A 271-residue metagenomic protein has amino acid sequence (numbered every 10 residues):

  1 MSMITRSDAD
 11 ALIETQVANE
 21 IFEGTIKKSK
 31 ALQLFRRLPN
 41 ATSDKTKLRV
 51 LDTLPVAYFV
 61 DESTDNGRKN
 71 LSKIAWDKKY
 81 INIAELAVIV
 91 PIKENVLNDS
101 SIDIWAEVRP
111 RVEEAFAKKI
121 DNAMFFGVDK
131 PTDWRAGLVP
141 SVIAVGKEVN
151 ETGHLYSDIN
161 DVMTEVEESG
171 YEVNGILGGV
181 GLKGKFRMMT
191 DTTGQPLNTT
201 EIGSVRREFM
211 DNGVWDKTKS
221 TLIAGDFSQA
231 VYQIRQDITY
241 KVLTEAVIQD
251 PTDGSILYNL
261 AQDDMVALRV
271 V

Functional and structural regions predicted by a protein language model:
S2-V88: Assembly/oligomerization interface modules of large self-assembling protein complexes
Q16-I26, A31, I104-I120, M124 (+4 more regions): Short, Φ-rich (hydrophobic/aromatic) sequence segments
T42, S141-V266: Extended oligomerization regions of viral-like shell subunits
K47, I89-P91, G175-L177, A267-R269: Structured core elements
R49-D52, K93, G179-G181, D211 (+1 more regions): Structured loops at beta-to-helix junctions and adjacent beta-edge loops in soluble globular domains
V56-V60, S100-S101, K185-M188: Short helix/loop capping segments that flank catalytic or ligand/cofactor-binding pockets
E62-G67, I104-V108, T192-T193: Short intrinsically disordered coil segments
N70-L71, D77-Y80, A87-E168: Alpha-helical scaffold segments that mediate packing/assembly in large oligomeric complexes
